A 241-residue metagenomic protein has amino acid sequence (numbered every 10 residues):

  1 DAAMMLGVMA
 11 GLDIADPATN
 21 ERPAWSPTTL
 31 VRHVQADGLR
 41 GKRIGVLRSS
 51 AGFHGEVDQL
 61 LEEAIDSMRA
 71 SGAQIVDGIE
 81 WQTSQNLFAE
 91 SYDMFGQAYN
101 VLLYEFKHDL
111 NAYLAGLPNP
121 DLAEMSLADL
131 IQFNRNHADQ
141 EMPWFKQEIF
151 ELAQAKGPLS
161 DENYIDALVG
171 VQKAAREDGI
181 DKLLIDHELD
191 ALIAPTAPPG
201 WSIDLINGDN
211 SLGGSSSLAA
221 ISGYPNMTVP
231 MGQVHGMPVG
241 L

Functional and structural regions predicted by a protein language model:
D1-L60, Q82, N136: A short helix-breaking turn/cap at a secondary-structure junction
A3, D13-N20, A73-E80, P120-A128 (+2 more regions): Acidic/polar loop patches that form or flank catalytic/metal-binding clefts of enzymes that bind anionic ligands
A3, G7, S67, E148-L241: Glycine-rich, small-residue loops and helix-cap segments that act as flexible hinges at active-site edges
P27-S49, N100-R176, D181, P230-P238: Short helix-loop capping/hinge segments that flank enzyme active sites or metal/cofactor-binding pockets
S50-F53, W81-Q85, Y99, D109 (+2 more regions): Solvent-exposed loop/turn segments at secondary-structure junctions within structured extracellular/periplasmic domains
V57-I75: Short helix-loop-beta junction
V57-L60, L87-L103, S202-N210: Short glycine/threonine-rich loop-to-helix capping motif typified by GTGT followed within a few residues by an Asp-Pro
A73-M94: Short connector loops at secondary-structure junctions
